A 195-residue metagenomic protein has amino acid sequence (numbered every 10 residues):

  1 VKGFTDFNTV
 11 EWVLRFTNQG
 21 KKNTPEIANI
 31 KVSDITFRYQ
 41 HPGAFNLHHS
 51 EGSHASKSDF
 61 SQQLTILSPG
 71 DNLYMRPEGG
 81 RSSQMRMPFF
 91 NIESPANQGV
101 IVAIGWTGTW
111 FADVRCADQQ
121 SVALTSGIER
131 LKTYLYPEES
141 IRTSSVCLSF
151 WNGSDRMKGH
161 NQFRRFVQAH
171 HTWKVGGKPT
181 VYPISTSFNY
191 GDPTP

Functional and structural regions predicted by a protein language model:
V1-R115, E129-L131: Polysaccharide-binding surfaces and accessory modules of carbohydrate-active proteins
A28-V32, T133, W151-G159: OB-fold single-stranded nucleic acid-binding module
I35, T107, L148, S187-G191: Active-site beta-loop-alpha junctions enriched in small/polar residues
A96, D118, K178-T180: A short, polar/charged loop/turn motif at coil->beta-strand junctions and beta-hairpin connectors
A103, D113-C116, L135, S154-R156 (+1 more regions): Short conserved micro-motifs at the rims of enzyme active sites and ligand-binding pockets
C116-Y136: Short acidic, Pro/Gly- and aromatic-enriched capping/linker segments at domain boundaries
T133-N152: Short Pro-Gly-centered flexible turn/kink motifs
T143, R156-P195: An acidic-aromatic substrate-binding cleft motif
